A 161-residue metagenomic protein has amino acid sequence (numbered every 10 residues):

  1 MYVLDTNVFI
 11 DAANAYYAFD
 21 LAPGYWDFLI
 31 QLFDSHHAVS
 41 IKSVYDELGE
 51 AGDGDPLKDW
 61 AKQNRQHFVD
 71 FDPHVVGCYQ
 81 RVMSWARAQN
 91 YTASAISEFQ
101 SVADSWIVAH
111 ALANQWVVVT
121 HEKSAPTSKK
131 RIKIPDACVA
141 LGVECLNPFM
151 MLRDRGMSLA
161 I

Functional and structural regions predicted by a protein language model:
M1, S124-I161: Acidic, PIN/NYN-like endoribonuclease modules and their adjacent C-terminal/linker elements
M1-S40, E47-K62: Short, well-structured N-terminal submotif of metal-dependent ribonuclease cores
Y16, Y45-E47, E122-T127: Short histidine/acidic/glycine/proline-rich micro-motifs that form metal- and phosphate-coordinating active-site loops
L32, K42-S101: PIN-domain endoribonuclease scaffold, especially VapC-family toxins
V39-K42, C138: Short internal beta-strands
H74-P135: Active-site neighborhoods of divalent-metal-dependent phosphate/nucleic-acid chemistry enzymes
